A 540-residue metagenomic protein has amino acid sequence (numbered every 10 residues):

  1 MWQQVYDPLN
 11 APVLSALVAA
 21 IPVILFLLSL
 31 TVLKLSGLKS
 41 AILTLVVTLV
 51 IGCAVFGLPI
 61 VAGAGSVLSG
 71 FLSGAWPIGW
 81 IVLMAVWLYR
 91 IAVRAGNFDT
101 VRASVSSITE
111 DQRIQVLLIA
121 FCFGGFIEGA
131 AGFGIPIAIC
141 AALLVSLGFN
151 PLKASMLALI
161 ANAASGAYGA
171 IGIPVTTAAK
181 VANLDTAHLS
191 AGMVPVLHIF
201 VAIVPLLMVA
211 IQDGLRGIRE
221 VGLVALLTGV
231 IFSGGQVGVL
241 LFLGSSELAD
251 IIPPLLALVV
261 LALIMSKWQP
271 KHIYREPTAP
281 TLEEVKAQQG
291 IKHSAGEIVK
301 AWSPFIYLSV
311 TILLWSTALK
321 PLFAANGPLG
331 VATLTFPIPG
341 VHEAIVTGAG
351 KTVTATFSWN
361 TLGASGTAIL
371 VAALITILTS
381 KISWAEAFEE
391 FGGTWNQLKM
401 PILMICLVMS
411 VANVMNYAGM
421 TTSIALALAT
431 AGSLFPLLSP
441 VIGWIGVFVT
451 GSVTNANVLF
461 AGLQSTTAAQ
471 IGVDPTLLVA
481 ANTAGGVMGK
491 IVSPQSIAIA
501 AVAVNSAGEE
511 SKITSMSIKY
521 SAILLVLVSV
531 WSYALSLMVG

Functional and structural regions predicted by a protein language model:
D7-I21, G74-I78, A130-P136, A187-A202 (+3 more regions): Structural signature of hydrophobic alpha-helical transmembrane segments
V18-L28, L35-F56, G79-A85, A225 (+5 more regions): Hydrophobic mid-bilayer segments of alpha-helices in multi-pass membrane transport proteins, especially secondary
L35, V93-F98, E110-D111, L144-K153 (+6 more regions): Juxtamembrane helix-boundary/capping and inter-helix hinge elements in multi-pass membrane proteins
A64-S73, I78-L147, M156, K381-T467: Membrane-embedded alpha-helical segments and adjacent helix-loop junctions characteristic of multi-pass solute
R113-G125, P151-A164, A187-P205, C406-L407 (+2 more regions): Alpha-helical transmembrane segments of multi-pass membrane proteins
A167, I171-P280, A484-G540: Juxtamembrane and boundary regions of transmembrane helices in multi-pass small-molecule transporters and channels
V237-L329, G348: Active-site loops and adjacent core secondary-structure elements that bind or stabilize anionic groups
I291-G446: Transmembrane helical segments that form the transport core of multi-pass membrane transport proteins
